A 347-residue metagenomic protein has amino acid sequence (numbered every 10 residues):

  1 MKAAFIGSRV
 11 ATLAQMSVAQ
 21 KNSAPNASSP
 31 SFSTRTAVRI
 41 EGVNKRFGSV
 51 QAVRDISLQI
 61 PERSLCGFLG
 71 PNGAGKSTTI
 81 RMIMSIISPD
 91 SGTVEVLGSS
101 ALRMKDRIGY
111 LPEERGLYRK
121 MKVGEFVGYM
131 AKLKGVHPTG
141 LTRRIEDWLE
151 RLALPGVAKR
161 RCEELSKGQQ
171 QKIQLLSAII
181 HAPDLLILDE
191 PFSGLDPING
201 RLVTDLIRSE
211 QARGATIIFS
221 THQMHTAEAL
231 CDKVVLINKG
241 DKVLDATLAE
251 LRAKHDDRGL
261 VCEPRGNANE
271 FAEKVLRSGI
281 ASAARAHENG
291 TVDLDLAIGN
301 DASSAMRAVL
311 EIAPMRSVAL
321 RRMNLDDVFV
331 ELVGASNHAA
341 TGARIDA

Functional and structural regions predicted by a protein language model:
K2, K21-N22, N26, K172: Intrinsically disordered, low-complexity polyampholyte segments enriched for Lys and acidic residues
K2-A19, A297-A347: C-terminal coupling/interaction segments
A27-T36: Primarily ABC-family ATPase nucleotide-binding module
R35-V38, K45-K239, V243-L244: ABC transporter nucleotide-binding domains
E41, L97, E263, A319-R321: Solvent-exposed beta-strand sheet faces enriched in polar/charged residues
V43, I56, A283-A284, V318: Generic beta-strand hydrophobic packing signal
T204-A297: ABC transporter nucleotide-binding domain
